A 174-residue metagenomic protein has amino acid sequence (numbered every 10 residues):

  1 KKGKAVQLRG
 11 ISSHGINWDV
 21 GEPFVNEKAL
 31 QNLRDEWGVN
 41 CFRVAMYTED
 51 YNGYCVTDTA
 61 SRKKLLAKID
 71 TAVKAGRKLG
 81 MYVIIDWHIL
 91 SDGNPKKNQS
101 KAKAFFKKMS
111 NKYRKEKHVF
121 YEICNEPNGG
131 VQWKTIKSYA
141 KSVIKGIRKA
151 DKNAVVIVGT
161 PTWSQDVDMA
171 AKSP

Functional and structural regions predicted by a protein language model:
K1, A5-Q7, G93, Y121 (+1 more regions): Intrinsic structural disorder
K1-R43, V56-T59: N-terminal carbohydrate-binding accessory modules
G15, E22, Y82, Q99-F120 (+1 more regions): Extracellular glycoside hydrolase catalytic/binding regions
L30-Y113, K117-V119, I123-G129: Substrate-binding cleft and catalytic face of glycoside hydrolase catalytic domains, especially the flexible beta-alpha
